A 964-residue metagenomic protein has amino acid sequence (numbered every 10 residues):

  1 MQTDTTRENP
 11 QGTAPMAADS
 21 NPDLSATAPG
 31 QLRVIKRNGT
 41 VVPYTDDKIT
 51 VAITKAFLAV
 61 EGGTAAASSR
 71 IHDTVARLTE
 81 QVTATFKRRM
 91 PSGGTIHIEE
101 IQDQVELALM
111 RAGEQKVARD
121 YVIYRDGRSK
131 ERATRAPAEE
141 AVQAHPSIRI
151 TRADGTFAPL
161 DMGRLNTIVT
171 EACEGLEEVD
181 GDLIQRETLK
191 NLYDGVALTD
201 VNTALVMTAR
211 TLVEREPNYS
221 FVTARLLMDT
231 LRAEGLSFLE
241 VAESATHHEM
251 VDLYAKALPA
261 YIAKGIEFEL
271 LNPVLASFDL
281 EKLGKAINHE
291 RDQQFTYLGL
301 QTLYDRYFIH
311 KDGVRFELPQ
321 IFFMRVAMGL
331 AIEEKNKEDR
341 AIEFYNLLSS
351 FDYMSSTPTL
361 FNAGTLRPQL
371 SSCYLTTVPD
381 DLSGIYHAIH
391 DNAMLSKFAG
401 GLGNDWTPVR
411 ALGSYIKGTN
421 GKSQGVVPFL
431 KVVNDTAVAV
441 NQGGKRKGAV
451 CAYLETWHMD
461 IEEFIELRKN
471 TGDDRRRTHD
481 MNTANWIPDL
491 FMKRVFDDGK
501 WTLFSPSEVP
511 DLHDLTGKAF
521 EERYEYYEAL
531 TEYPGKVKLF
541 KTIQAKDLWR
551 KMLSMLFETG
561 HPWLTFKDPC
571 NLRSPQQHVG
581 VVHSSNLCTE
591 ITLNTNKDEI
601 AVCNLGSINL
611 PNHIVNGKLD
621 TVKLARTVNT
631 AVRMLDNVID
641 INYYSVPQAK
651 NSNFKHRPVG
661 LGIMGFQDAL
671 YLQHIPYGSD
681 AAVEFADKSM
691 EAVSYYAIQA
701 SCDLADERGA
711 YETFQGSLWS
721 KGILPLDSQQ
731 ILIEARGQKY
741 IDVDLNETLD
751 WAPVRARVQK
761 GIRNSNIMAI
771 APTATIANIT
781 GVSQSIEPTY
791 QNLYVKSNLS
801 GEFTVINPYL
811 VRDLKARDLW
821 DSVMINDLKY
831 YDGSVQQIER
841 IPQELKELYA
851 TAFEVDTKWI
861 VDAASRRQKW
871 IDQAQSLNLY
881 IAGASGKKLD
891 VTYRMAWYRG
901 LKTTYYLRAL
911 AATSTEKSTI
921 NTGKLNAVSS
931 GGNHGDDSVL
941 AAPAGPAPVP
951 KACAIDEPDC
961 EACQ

Functional and structural regions predicted by a protein language model:
Q2-Q964: Extended catalytic cores of very large enzyme megasubunits
